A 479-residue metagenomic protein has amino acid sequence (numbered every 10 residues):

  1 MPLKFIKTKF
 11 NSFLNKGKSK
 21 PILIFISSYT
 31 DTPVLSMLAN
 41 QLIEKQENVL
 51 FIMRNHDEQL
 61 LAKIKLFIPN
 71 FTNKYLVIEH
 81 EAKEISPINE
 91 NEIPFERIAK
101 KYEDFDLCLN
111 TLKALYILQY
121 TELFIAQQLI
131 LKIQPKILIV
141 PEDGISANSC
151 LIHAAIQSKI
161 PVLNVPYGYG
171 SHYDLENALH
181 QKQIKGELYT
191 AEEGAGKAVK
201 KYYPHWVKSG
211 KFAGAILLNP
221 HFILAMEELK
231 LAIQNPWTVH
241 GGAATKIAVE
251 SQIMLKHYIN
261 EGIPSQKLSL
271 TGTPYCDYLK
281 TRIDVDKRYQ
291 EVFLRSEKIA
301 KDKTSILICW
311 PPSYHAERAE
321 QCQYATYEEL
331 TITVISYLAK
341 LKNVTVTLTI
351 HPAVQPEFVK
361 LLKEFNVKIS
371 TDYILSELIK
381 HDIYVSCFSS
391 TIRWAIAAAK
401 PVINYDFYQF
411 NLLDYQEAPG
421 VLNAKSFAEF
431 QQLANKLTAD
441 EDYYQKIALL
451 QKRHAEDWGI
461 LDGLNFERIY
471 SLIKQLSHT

Functional and structural regions predicted by a protein language model:
P2-T8, I26-T32, L38-I133, A154 (+1 more regions): Conserved N-terminal ligand/cofactor-binding loop architecture of enzyme catalytic domains
F5-Y29, L35, N55, I139 (+1 more regions): Nucleotide-activated donor-dependent transferases that construct or modify glycoconjugates
L23, Q128-I145, D382-S386: Short N-terminal targeting/anchoring amphipathic segment
V34-L35, L268, P274-F358: Conserved catalytic-core segment of nucleotide-activated headgroup transferases in glycan assembly
E122-I125, T347-A398: Donor nucleotide-activated moiety binding/catalytic core segment of transferases that use nucleotide-activated donors
P141, H153, Q157-I283: Active-site-proximal region of nucleotide-activated glycan assembly enzymes, centered on histidine/acidic-rich loops
K360-K363, S390-L461: Catalytic binding pocket for nucleotide-activated donors in carbohydrate/polymer assembly enzymes
G459-T479: C-terminal alpha-helical cap of glycosyltransferases
